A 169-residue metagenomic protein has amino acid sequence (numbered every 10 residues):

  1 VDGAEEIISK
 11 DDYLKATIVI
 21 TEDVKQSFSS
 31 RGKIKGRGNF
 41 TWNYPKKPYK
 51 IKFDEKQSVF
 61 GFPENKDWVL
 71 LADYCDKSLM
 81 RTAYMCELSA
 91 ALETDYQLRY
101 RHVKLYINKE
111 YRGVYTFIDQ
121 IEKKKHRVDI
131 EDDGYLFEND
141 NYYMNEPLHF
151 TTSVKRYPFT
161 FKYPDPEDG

Functional and structural regions predicted by a protein language model:
V1-G169: Phosphate/dinucleotide-binding and metal-coordinating scaffold of catalytic cores in nucleotide-dependent enzymes
